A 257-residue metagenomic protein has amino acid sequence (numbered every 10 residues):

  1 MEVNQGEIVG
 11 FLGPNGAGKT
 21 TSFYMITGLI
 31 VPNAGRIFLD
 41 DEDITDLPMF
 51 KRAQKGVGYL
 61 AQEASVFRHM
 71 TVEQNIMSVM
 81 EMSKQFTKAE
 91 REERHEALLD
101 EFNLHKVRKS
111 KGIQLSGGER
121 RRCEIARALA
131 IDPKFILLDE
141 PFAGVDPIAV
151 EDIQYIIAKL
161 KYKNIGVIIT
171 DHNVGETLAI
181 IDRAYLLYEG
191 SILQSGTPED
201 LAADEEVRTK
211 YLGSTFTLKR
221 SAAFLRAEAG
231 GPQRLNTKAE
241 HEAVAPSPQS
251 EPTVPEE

Functional and structural regions predicted by a protein language model:
L12-P14: The feature captures the beta-strand-to-loop junction immediately N-terminal to the Walker
T27: Helix-to-loop junction immediately C-terminal to a conserved catalytic motif
D43-E63, K88-E92, L201-E206: ABC ATPase NBD coupling module
A89-V107, Q154-A158: Conserved ABC ATPase "signature" region
K111-L115, E119: Conserved ABC ATPase signature
D132: Conserved catalytic motifs of ABC-family nucleotide-binding domains
I136-E140: Catalytic Walker B motif of ABC-type/P-loop ATPase nucleotide-binding domains
